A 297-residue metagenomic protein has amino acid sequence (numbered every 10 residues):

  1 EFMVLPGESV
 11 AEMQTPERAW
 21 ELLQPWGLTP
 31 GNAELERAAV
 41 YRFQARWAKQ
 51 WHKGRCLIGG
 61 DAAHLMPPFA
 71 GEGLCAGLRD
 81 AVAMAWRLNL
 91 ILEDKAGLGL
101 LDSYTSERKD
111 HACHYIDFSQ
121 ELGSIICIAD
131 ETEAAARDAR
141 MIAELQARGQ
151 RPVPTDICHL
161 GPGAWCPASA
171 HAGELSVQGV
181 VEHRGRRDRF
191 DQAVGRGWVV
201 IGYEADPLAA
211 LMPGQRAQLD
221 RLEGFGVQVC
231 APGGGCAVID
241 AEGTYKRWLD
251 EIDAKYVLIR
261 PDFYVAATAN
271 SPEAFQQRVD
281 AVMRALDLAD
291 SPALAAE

Functional and structural regions predicted by a protein language model:
E1-A38: Conserved FAD/dinucleotide-binding core of flavoprotein oxidoreductases
E21, L90-E297: Helical substrate-recognition/capping region of FAD-dependent monooxygenase/halogenase enzymes
P30, K53-G54, G195, A254: Active-site acidic short loop of glycosyltransferases
Y41-A48, L65-P67: Conserved PLP phosphate-binding loop immediately N-terminal to the Schiff-base lysine helix in PLP-dependent enzymes
H52-P68: Short FAD-binding loop at a beta-strand-to-alpha-helix junction that anchors the flavin cofactor in diverse
H64-C75, I128: Glycine-rich phosphate/pyrophosphate-binding beta-alpha loops
A76-L92, S106: An active-site-proximal "capping" alpha-helix that borders the catalytic cofactor pocket
